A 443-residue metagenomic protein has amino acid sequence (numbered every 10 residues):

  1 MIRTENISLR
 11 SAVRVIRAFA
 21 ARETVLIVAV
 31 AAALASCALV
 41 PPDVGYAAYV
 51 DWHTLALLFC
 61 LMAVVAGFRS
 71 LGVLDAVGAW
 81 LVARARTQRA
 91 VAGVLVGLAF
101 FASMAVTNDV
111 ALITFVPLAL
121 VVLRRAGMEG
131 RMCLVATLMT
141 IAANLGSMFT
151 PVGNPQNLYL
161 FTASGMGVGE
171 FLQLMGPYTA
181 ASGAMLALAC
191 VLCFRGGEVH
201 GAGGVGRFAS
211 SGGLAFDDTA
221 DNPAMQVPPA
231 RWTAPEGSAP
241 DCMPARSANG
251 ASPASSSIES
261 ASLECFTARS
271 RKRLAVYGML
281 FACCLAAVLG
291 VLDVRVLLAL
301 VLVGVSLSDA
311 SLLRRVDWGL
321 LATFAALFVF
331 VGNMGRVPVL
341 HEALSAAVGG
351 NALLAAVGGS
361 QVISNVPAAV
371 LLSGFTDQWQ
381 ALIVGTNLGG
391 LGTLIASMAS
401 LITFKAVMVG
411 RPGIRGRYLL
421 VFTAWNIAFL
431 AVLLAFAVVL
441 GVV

Functional and structural regions predicted by a protein language model:
I2, G169-E264, L401-V443: Juxtamembrane and boundary regions of transmembrane helices in multi-pass small-molecule transporters and channels
I2-I7, V13-G45, L55-G72, C283-S311 (+3 more regions): Structural signal for alpha-helical transmembrane segments and their membrane-water exit/capping regions in multi-pass
V15-R22, V44-T54, V168-Y178, T267-R269 (+4 more regions): Interfacial loop-to-helix junctions that mark the boundaries of transmembrane helices in multi-pass membrane
T24-V25, W52-H53, A79-V94, M132-I141 (+3 more regions): Cytoplasmic-side transmembrane-helix entry/capping segments in multi-pass membrane proteins
Y49, A66, L71, D75-G78 (+1 more regions): Transmembrane helical segments that form the transport core of multi-pass membrane transport proteins
A66-G72, A102-T114, G146-N154, M334-R336 (+2 more regions): Short helix-coil transition sites and intra-membrane helix breaks within transmembrane domains of multi-pass
R89-F100, M128-G146, G349-G358, S373-L394 (+1 more regions): Alpha-helical transmembrane segments of multi-pass membrane proteins
F101-M148, Y159, V370-I383, P412 (+1 more regions): Hydrophobic transmembrane alpha-helices that form the pore/transport pathway of multi-pass ion and small-solute
